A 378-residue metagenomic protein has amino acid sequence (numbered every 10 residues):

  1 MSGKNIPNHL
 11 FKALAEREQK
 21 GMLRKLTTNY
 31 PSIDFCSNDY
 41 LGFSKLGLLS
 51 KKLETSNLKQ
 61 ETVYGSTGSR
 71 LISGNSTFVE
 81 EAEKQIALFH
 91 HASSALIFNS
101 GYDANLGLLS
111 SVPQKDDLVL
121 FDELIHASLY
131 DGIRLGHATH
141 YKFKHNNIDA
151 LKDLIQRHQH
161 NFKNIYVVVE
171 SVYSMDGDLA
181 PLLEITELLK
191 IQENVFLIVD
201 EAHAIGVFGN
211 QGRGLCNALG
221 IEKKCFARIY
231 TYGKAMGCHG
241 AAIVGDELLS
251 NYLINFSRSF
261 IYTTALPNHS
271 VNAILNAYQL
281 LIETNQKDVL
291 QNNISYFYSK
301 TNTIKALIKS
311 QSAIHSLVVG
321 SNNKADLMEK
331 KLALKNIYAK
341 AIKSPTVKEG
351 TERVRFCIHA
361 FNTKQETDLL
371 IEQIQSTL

Functional and structural regions predicted by a protein language model:
S2-G65, V195: N-terminal "arm"/small-domain region of PLP-dependent enzymes with the aminotransferase-like
G42-S44, V289-Y298, N302-N336, T346 (+1 more regions): Conserved PLP-binding catalytic core of the aspartate aminotransferase-like
L46-K51, T55, L88, L334-K335 (+1 more regions): PLP-dependent enzyme catalytic core of the Aspartate aminotransferase-like
S56-G101, I294: Conserved N-terminal alpha-helix of the aminotransferase class I/II PLP-enzyme fold
L108-A127: Conserved PLP-anchoring active-site segment centered on the Schiff-base-forming lysine
Y141, H145-V199: Active-site phosphate-binding strand-loop segment of PLP-dependent enzymes
Q211, N217-Y252: Active-site PLP attachment segment
A265-E283, V289, N293: Structural motif of enzymes handling amino- and sulfur-group chemistry
